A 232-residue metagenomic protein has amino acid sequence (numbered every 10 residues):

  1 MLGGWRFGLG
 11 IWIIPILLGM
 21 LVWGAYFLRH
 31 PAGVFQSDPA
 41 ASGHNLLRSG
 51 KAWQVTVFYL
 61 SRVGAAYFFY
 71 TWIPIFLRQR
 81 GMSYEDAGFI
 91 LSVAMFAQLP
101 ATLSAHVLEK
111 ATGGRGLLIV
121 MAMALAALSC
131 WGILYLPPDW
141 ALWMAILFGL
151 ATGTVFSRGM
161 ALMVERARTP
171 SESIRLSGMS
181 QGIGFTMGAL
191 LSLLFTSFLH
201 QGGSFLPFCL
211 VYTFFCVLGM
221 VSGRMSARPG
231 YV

Functional and structural regions predicted by a protein language model:
M1-G3, L77-R78, L108-E109, F195-G203: Interfacial helix-cap and linker-helix signal at transmembrane-aqueous boundaries of multi-pass secondary transporters
M1-L28: Helix-loop-helix hairpin linking two adjacent transmembrane segments in secondary transporters
G24-N45: Flexible cytoplasmic inter-helical loops of multi-pass small-molecule transporters
G50-T102: Extracytoplasmic gate region of multi-pass secondary transporters
A101-G114: Helix-to-loop junctions at the C-terminal end of transmembrane segments in multipass secondary transporters
L117-W131: Structural signature of the two symmetry-related core transmembrane helices
T154-R168: Intracellular juxtamembrane helix-capping segments at the cytosolic ends of symmetry-related transmembrane helices
R166-F205, Y212: A late C-terminal transmembrane helix in Major Facilitator Superfamily
